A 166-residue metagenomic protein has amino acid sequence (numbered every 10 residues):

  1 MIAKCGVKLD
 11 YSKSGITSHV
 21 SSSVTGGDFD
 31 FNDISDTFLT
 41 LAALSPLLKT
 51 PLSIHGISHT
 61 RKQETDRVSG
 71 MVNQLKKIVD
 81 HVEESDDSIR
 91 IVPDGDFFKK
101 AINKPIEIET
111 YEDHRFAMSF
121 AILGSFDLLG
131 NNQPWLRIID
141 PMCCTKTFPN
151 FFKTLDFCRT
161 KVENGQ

Functional and structural regions predicted by a protein language model:
M1-Q166: Short, structured segments at the rim of ligand-binding sites
